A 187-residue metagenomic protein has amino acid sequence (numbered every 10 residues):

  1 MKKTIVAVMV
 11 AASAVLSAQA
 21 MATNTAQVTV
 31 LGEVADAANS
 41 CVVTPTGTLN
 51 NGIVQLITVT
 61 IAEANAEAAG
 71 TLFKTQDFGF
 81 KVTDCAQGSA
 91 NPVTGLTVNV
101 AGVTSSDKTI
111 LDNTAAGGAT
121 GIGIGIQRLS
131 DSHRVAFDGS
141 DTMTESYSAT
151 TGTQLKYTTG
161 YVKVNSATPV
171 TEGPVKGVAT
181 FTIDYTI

Functional and structural regions predicted by a protein language model:
M1-A22: Gram-negative bacterial Sec-dependent N-terminal signal peptides
A20-I187: Mature extracellular/passenger domains of Gram-negative fimbrial/pilin and adhesin proteins
